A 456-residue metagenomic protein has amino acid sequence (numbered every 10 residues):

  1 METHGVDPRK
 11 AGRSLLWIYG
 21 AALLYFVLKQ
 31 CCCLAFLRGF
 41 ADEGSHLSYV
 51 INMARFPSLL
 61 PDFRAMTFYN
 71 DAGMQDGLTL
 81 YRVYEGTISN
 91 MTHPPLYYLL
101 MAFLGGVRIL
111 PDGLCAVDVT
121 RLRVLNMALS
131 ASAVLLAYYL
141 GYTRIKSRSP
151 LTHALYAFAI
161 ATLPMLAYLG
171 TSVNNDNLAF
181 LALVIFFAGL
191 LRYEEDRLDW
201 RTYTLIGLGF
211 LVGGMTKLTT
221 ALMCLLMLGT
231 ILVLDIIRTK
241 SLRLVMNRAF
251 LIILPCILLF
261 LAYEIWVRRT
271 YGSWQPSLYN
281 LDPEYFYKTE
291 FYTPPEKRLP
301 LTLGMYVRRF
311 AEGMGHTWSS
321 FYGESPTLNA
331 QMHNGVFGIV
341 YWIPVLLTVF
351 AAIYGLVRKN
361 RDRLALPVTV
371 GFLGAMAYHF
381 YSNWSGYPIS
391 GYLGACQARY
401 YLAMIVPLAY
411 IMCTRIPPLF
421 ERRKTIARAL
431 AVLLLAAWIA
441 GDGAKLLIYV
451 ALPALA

Functional and structural regions predicted by a protein language model:
M1-C31, I236, V245-P255, V357-V368 (+1 more regions): Start-transfer (signal-anchor) and selected internal transmembrane alpha helices of multi-pass inner/ER membrane
A11-G44, Y49-L78, I253-R269, L373-A377 (+1 more regions): Transmembrane signal-anchor helices characteristic of membrane glycosylation enzymes that use polyprenol
W17, G113-A116, A137-T162: Transmembrane-helix signature of polytopic, membrane-embedded enzymes that assemble or transfer cell-envelope glycans
L47-R123, P283-E296, S320, E324-N329: Interfacial juxtamembrane loops and adjacent helix segments that form the catalytic/substrate-binding surfaces
T120-K146, I185: Transmembrane-helix motifs of polytopic, lipid-linked glycan transferases
R192-E195, M223-I257: Perimembrane helix-loop-helix junctions
T202-L218, C224: Membrane-interface alpha helices of multi-pass inner-membrane proteins
I237, N247-A351: Membrane-lumen/periplasm interface segments of specific transmembrane helices in polyprenyl phosphate-linked
